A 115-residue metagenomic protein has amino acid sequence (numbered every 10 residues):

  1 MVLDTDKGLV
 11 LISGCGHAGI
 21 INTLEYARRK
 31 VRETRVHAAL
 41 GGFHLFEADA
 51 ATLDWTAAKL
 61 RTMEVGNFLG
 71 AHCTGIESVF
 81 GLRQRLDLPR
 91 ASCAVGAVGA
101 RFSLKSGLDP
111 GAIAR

Functional and structural regions predicted by a protein language model:
M1-K7, G107, I113-R115: Core dinuclear metal-dependent hydrolase active-site scaffold
V2, L40, S103: Residues in well-ordered beta-strands of folded domains
D6-L11, C15-G99: Cap/insert and terminal regions of metallo-dependent hydrolase folds
L86, L108-D109: Alpha-helix boundary/capping detector
A97-F102, L108: Glycine-centered loop/turn motifs
